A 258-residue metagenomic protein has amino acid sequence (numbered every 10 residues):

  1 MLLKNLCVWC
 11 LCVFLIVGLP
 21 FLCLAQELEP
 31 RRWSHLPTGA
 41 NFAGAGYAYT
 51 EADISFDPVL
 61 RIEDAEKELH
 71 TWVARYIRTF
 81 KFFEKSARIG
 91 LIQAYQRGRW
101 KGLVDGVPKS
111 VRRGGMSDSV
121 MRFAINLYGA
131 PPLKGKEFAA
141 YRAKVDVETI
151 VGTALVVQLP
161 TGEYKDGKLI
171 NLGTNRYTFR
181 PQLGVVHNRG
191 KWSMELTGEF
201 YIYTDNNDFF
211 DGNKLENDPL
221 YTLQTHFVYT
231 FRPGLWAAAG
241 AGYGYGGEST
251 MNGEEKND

Functional and structural regions predicted by a protein language model:
C10-P20: Bacterial N-terminal signal peptides
C23-G44, A130-V147: Outer-membrane beta-barrel biogenesis signature
T38, T50, K81-E84, Q96 (+4 more regions): Outer-membrane beta-barrel channels and translocator barrels
F42, L69-R75, V120-R122, R180-Q182 (+1 more regions): Membrane-embedded beta-strand positions in outer-membrane beta-barrel channels/transporters
A43-Y49, I89-R97, V151-L159, L196-I202 (+1 more regions): Transmembrane beta-barrel strands of outer-membrane/channel proteins
T50-T71, P108-K109, D166-G173: Surface-exposed strand-loop-strand hairpins of Gram-negative outer-membrane beta-barrel proteins
R97-E216, D258: Outer-membrane pore/translocation modules
D208-D258: Outer membrane beta-barrel transmembrane domains
